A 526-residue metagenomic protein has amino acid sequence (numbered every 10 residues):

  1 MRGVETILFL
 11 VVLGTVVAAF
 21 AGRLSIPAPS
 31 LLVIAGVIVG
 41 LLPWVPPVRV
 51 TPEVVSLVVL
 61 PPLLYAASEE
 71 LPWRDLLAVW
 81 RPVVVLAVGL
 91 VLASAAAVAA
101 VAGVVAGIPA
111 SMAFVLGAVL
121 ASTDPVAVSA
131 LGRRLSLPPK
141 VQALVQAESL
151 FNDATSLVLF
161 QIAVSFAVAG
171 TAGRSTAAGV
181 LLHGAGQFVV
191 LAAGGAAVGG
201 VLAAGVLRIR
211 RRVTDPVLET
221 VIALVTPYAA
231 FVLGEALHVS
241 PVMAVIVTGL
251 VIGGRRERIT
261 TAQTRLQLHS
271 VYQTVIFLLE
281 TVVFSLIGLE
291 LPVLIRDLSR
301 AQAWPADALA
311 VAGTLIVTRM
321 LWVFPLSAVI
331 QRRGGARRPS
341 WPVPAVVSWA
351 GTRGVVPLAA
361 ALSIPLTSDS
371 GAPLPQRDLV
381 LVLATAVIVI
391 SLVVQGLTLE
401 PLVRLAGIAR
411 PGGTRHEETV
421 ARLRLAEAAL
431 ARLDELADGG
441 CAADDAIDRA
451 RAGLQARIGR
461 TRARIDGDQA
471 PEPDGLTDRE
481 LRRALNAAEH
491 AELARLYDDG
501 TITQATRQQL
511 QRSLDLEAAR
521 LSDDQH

Functional and structural regions predicted by a protein language model:
M1-V420, E435, Y497-H526: Transmembrane helical cores of multi-pass secondary ion antiporters/exchangers
I408-H526: Cytosolic C-terminal regulatory domains/tails of membrane transporters and channels
